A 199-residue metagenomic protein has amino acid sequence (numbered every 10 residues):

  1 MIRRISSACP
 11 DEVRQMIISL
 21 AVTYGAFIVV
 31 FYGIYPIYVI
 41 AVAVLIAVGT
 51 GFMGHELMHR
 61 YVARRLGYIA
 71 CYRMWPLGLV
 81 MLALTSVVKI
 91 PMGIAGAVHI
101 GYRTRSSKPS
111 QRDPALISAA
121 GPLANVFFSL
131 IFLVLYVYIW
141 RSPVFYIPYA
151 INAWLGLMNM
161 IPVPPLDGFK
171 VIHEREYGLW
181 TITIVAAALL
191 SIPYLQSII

Functional and structural regions predicted by a protein language model:
M1-I199: Hydrophobic transmembrane alpha-helices and their immediate loop junctions in multi-pass integral membrane proteins
